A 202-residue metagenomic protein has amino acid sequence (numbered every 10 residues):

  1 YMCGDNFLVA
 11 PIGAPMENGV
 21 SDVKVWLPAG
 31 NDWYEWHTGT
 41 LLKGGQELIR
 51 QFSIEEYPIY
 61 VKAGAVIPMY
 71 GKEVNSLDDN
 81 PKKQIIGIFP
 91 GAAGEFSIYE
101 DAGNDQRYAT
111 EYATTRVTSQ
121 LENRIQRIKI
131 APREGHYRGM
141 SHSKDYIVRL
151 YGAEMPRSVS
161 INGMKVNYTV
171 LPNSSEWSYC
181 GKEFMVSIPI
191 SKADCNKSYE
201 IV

Functional and structural regions predicted by a protein language model:
Y1-R157, I161-G163, D194: Catalytic core of carbohydrate-active enzymes
V148-M155, C180-I190, S198-V202: C-terminal accessory domains/tails appended to large, multi-domain proteins
M164-D194: Extracellular/luminal ectodomains and secreted, surface-exposed scaffolds of diverse proteins
